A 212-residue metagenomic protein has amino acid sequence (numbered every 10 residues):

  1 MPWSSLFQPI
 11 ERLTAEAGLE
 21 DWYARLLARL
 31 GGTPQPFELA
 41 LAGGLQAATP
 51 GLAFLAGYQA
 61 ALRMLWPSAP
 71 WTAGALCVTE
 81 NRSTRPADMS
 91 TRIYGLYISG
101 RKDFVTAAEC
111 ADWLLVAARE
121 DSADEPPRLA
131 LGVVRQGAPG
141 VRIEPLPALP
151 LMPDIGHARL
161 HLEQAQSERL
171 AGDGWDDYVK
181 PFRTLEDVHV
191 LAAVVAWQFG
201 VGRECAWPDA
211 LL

Functional and structural regions predicted by a protein language model:
P2-L13, V195, F199-L212: Flavin-dependent oxidoreductase catalytic core characteristic of acyl-CoA dehydrogenase/oxidase-like enzymes
W3-C110: Glycine-rich flavin
Y58, L191-V194, Q198: Amphipathic alpha-helix face/heptad-repeat signature
L62, G132, Q198: Residue-level signal for inorganic ion chemistry
P86, T106-A108, V141-I143, R169-G172: Short helix/loop capping segments that flank catalytic or ligand/cofactor-binding pockets
S99-G137: DPxDG-like acidic metal-binding loop motif
G137-Q166: Flexible, small-/acidic-enriched active-site or ligand-binding loops
H161-H189, G202-L211: A glycine-rich, basic-preceded beta-loop-alpha segment at the flavin cofactor/substrate interface of flavin-utilizing
